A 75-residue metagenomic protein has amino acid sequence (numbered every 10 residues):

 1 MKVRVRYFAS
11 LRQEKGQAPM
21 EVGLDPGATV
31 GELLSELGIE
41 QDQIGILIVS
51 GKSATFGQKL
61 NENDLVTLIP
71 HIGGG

Functional and structural regions predicted by a protein language model:
M1-G74: Ubiquitin-like/PB1-type beta-grasp interaction modules and other compact soluble beta-rich domains
